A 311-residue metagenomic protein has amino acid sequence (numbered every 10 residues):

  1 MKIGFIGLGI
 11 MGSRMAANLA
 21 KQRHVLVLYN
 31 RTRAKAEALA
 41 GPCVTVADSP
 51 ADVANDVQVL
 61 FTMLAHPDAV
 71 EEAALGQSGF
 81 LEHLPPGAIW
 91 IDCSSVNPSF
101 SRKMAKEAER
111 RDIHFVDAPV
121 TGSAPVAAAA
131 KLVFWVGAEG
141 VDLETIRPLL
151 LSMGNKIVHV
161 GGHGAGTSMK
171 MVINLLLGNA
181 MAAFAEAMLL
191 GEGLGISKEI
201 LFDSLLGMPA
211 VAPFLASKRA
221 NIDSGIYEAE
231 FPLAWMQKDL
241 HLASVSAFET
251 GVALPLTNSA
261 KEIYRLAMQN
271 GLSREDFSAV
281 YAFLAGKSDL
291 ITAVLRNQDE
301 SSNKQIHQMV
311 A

Functional and structural regions predicted by a protein language model:
M1-M63, A88, C93, A124: NAD(P)+-binding Rossmann beta1-loop-alpha1 motif at the extreme N-terminus of oxidoreductases
T32, H66, E139: Residues in the short beta-alpha loop(s) of Rossmann-like NAD(P)-binding domains
P50-N55, V59, P67-L132: Rossmann-like NAD(P)(H) cofactor-binding subdomain of soluble oxidoreductases
V96-L175: Rossmann-fold dinucleotide-binding core
A129-G137, V158, G162-L194, D203-S217 (+1 more regions): Active-site-proximal catalytic alpha-helix in oxidoreductases
H163, V211-S278: Interdomain hinge/lid region at the active-site interface of Rossmann-like NAD(P)-dependent oxidoreductases
Q269-A311: NAD(P)-dependent dehydrogenase/reductase Rossmann-like domain
